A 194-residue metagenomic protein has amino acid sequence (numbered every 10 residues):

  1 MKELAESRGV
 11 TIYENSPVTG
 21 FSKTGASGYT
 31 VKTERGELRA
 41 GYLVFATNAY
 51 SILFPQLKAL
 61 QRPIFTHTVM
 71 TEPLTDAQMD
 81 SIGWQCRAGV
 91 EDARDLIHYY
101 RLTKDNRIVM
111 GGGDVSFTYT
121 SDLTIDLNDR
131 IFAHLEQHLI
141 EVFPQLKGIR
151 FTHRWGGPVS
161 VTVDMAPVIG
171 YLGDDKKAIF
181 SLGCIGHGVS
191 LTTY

Functional and structural regions predicted by a protein language model:
M1-G41: Helical element adjacent to the flavin cofactor pocket in flavoenzyme catalytic cores
Y13-N15, A77-I82, Q145-H153: Acidic/polar loop patches that form or flank catalytic/metal-binding clefts of enzymes that bind anionic ligands
S27-T30, Q85-C86, K177: Short, hydrophobic/aromatic-rich segments at coil-to-beta transitions
T30, T68-M70, Y99, V168 (+1 more regions): Conserved hydrophobic/aromatic beta-strand scaffold that supports enzyme active sites
T33-S81: Central helical "cap/lid" subdomain
K58-P63, R87-D92, R150, G157-S160: Short Gly/Pro-enriched turn/cap motifs at secondary-structure boundaries
L74-V109: Conserved FAD-binding catalytic core of PHBH/FMO-like flavoproteins
N106, S116-Y194: C-terminal catalytic lobe of FAD-dependent flavoproteins
